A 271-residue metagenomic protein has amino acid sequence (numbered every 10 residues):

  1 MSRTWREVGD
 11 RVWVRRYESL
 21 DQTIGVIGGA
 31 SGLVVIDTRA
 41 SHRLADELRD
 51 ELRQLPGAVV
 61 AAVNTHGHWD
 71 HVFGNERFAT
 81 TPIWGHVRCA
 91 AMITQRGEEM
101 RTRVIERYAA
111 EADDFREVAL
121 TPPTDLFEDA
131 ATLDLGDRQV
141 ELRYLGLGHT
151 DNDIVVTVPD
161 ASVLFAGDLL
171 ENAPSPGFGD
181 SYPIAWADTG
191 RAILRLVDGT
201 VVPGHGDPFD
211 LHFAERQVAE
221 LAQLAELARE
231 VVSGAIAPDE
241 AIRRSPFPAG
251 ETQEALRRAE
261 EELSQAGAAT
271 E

Functional and structural regions predicted by a protein language model:
R3-D50, I154-G167: Conserved beta-strand hairpin/beta-sheet module of binuclear metal-dependent hydrolase folds, prominently
E7, A91-Y144, D160, G190 (+1 more regions): Metallo-beta-lactamase
R11, I27, D37, L52 (+9 more regions): Divalent metal-coordination and catalytic microenvironments
V14, V34-D37, V60-V63, E141-L142: Short catalytic-loop micro-motif centered on adjacent basic/acidic residues
R16-E18, V87, G146: Residues at the C-termini of beta-strands that transition into short coil/loop
G32, H42-G85, V197: Active-site metal-binding motif and surrounding structural segment of the metallo-beta-lactamase
G32-V34, A40-H42, T132, Q139-L224: Metallo-beta-lactamase
L194-V197, P208-E271: Accessory terminal helices/loops
